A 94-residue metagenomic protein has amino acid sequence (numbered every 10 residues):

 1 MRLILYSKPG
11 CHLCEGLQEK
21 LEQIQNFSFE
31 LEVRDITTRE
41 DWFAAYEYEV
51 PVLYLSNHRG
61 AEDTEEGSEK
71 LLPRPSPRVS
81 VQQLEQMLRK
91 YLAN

Functional and structural regions predicted by a protein language model:
M1-Q23: Local sequence-structure signature of Cys/Sec-based thiol-disulfide redox active-site neighborhoods
H12, D41, V79: Short alpha-helical
F29-E40: Thiol-based oxidoreductase modules, predominantly thioredoxin-like and allied folds used for disulfide exchange
D41-A44, D63: Short, charge-rich, low-complexity interaction segments located in flexible loops at or near secondary-structure
F43, E47-L55, Q82: Structural micro-motif
N57-N94: Non-catalytic, surface beta->alpha helical segment in thiol-disulfide oxidoreductase systems
